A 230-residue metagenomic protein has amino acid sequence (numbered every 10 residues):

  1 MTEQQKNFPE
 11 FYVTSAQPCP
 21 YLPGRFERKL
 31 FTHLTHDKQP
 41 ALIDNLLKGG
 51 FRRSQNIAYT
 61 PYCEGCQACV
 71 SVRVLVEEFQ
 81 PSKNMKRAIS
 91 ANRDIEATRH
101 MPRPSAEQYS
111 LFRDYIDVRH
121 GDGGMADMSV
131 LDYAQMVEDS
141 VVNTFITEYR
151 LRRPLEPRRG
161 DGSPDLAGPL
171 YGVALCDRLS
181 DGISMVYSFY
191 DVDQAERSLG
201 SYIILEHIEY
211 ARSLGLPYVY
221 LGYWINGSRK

Functional and structural regions predicted by a protein language model:
T2-D44, K48-R52, N56-V76, Y171-V192: Conserved donor-binding loop and adjoining core beta-sheet/short helix segment in diverse acyl/aminoacyl transferases
T35, L221-R229: Conserved beta-strand-loop-alpha-helix junction that forms the acyl-donor binding cleft
G49, L205-P217: Conserved acyl-CoA
S54-C66, V72-E196: A conserved beta-strand-loop-helix scaffold within acyl/acetyltransferase catalytic domains
T147, P217-W224: A short glycine-rich, hydrophobically flanked beta-strand micro-motif that places a catalytic Asp/Glu for divalent metal
D181, R212-V219, K230: A short pocket-lining beta-strand/turn micro-motif at the edge of beta-sheets
E196-I208: Conserved acetyl-CoA-binding loop-helix of GNAT-fold acetyltransferases
